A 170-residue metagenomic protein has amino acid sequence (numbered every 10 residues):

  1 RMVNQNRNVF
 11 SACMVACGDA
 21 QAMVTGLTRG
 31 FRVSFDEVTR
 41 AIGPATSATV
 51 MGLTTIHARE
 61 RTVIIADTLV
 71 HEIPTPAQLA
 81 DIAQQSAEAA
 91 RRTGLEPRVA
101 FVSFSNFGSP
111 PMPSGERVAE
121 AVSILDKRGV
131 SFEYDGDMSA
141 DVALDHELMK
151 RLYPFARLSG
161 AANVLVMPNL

Functional and structural regions predicted by a protein language model:
R1-S159, N163-L170: Anion-binding alpha/beta catalytic cores of soluble intermediary-metabolism enzymes, centered on
